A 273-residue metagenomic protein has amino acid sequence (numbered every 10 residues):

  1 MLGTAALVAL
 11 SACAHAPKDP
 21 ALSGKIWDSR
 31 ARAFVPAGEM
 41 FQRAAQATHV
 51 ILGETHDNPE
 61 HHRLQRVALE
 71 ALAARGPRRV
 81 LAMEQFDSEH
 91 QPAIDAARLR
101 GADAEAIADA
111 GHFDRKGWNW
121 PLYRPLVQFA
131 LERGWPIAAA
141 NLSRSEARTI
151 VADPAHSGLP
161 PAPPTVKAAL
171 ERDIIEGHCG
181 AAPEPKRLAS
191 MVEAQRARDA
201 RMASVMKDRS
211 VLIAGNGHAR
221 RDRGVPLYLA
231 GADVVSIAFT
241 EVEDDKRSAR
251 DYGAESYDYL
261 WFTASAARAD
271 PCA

Functional and structural regions predicted by a protein language model:
M1-G3: N-terminal export leaders
C13-A47: N- or domain-start disorder-to-order transition segments that initiate the globular core
A44-T55, E105-A110: Acidic/histidine-rich, surface-exposed loop or edge segments in extracytoplasmic proteins
D57-A73, P77-V80, S88-R98: Membrane-embedded segments
V80, P92-K207: A substrate-binding/cap region within the structured catalytic cores of diverse enzymes
V80-F86, S236-T240: Short internal beta-strands
A197, R201-S204, H218-A273: C-terminal regions of proteins
